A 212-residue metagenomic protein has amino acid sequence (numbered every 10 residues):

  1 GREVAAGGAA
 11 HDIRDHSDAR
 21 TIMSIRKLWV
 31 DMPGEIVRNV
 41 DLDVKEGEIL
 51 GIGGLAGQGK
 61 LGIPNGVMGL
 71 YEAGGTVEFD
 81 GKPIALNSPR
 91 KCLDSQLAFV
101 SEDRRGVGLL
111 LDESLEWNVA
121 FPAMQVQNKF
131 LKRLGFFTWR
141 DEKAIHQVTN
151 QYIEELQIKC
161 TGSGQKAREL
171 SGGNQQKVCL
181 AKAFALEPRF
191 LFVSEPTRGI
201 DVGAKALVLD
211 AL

Functional and structural regions predicted by a protein language model:
G1-P33, K132-H146: Pre-NBD coupling/linker segments of ABC/ABC-like ATPases
I25-L28, I36-E46, G75: Conserved beta-strand
V40-I52, G57-G59: Pre-Walker A (P-loop) beta-loop-beta motif of ABC nucleotide-binding domains
P64-L170: Conserved P-loop NTPase catalytic core
L180: Hydrophobic anchor residue at the start of the ABC signature
A185-R189, E195, G199: A short, proline-enriched helix->beta-strand linker immediately N-terminal to the Walker B motif in ABC-type P-loop
V202-G203: Helix N-cap at the start of a conserved alpha-helix in ABC-type nucleotide-binding domains
